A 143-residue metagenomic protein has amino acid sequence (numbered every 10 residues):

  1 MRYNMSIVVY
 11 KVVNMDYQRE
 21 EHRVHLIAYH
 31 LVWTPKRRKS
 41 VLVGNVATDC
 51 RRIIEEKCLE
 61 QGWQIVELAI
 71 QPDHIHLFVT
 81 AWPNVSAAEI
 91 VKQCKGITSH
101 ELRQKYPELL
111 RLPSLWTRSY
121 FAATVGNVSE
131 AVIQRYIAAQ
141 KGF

Functional and structural regions predicted by a protein language model:
M1-F143: Basic nucleic-acid-binding interfaces
